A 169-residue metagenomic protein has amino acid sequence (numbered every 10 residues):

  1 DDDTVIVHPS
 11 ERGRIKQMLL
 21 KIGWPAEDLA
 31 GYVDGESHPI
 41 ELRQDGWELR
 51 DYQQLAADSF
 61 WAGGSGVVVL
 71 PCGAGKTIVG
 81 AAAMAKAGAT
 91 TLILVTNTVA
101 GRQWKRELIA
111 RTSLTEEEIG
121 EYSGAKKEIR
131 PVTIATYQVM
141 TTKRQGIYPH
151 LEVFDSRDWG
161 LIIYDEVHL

Functional and structural regions predicted by a protein language model:
D1-G35: Extended alpha-helical interface modules used as scaffolds for assembling large macromolecular complexes
D34-V69: Conserved pre-motif I regulatory segment
A62-A87: Walker A/P-loop
V68, I93, T133-A135, I162: Hydrophobic positions in the central parallel beta-sheet of the AAA+
T90-N97: Conserved RecA-like ASCE P-loop NTPase motor core of nucleic-acid helicases/translocases
T98-A125: Conserved helix-turn-beta segment of the N-terminal RecA-like "Helicase ATP-binding" lobe in SF1/SF2 helicases
S123-T133: Conserved motor-coupling elements within RecA-like helicase/translocase cores
Q138-L169: SF2 helicase catalytic motif II
